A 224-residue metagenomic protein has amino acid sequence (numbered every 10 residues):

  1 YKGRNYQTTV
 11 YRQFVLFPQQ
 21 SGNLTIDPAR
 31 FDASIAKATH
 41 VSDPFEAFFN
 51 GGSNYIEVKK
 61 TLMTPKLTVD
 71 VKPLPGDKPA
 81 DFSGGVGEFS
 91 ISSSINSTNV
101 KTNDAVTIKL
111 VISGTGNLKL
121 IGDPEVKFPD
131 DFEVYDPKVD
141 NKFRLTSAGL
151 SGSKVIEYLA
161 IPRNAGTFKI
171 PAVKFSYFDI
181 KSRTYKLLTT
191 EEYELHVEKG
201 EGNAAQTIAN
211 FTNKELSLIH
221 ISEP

Functional and structural regions predicted by a protein language model:
Y1-L218, S222: Surface-exposed interaction/ligand-binding surfaces
